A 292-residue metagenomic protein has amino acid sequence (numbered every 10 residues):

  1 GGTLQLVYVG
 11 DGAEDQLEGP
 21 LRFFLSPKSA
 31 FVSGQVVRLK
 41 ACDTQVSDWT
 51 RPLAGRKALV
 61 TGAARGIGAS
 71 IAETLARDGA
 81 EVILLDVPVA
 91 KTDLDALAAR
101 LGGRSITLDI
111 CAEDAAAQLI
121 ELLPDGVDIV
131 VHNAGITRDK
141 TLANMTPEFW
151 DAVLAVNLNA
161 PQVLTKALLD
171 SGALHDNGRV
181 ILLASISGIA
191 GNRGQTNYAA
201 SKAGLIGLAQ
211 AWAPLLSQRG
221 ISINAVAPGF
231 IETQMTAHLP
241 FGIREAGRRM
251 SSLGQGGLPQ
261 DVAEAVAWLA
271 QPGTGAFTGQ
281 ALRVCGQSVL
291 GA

Functional and structural regions predicted by a protein language model:
T3, V32-G34, N177, S217 (+2 more regions): Short, small/polar-rich loop/turn modules that mediate ligand/substrate recognition or access, typified
D11-L17, S251-V262: A conserved structural motif in NAD(P)-dependent oxidoreductases
A30, D170, P214-L215, G275: Alpha-helical segment proximal to the catalytic Tyr-Lys
S33-A54, T278-A292: Short C-terminal tail/terminal secondary-structure segment of NAD(P)H-dependent dehydrogenase/reductase domains
T141-L142, F149-W150, G247: Substrate-binding pocket helix/loop in short-chain dehydrogenase/reductase
T165, S201-G204, A209: Active-site helix of classical SDR
S185: Residue(s) in the substrate-gating loop at a strand-loop-helix junction that position the organic substrate next
